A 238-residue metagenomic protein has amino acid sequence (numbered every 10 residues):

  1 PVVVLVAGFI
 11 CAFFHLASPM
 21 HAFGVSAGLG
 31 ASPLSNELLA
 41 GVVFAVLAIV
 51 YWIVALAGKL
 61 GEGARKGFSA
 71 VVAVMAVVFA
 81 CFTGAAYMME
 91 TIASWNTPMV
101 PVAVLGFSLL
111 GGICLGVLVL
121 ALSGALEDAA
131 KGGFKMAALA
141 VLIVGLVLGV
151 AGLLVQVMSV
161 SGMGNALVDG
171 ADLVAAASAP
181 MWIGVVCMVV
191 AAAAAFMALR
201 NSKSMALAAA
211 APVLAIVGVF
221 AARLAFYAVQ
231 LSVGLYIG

Functional and structural regions predicted by a protein language model:
P1-L47: Membrane helical hairpin/interfacial module
P19, E90, P98, V229-Q230: Surface-exposed loop/turn and secondary-structure junction residues enriched for glycine/proline
F23-S26, N165-A175, L235-G238: Short, membrane-exposed interhelical loops at transmembrane-helix boundaries
A40-V42, L47-A211, A215-A221: Long, contiguous internal "core" modules enriched in hydrophobic/ aromatic residues
A221-G238: Juxtamembrane boundary at the C-terminal end of a transmembrane helix
